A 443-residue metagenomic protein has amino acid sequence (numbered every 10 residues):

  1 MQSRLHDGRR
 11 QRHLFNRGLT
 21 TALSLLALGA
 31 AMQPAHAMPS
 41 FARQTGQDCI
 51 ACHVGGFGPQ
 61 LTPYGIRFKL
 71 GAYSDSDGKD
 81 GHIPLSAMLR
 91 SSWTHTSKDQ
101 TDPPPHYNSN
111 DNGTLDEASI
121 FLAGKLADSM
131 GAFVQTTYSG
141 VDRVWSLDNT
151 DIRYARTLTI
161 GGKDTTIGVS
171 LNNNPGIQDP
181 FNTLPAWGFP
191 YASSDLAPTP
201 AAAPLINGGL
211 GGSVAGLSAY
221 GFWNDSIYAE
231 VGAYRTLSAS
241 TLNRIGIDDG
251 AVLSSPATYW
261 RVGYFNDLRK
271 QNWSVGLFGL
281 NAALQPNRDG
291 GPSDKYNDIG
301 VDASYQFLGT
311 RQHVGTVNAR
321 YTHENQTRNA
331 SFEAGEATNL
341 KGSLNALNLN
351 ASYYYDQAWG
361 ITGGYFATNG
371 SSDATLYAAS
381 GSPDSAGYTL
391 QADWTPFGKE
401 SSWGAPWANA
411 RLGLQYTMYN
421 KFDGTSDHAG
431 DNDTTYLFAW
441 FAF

Functional and structural regions predicted by a protein language model:
M1-F15: N-terminal secretory signal peptides that target proteins for export/translocation
A31-A37: Sec/Tat signal peptide C-region and signal peptidase I cleavage site
Q47-G56: The canonical Cys-X-X-Cys-His
D48, L390-P396, D431-F443: Outer-membrane beta-barrel "beta-signal"
Q60-T62, L85-T96, Y107-A239, S254-K270 (+8 more regions): Outer membrane beta-barrel
K98-Q100, R143-W145, Q178-F181, S238-N243 (+5 more regions): Outer-membrane beta-barrel proteins
N108-N112, G140-L147, N207-G211, D248-S254 (+4 more regions): Replace "Gram-negative outer membrane beta-barrel proteins" with "bacterial and organellar outer membrane beta-barrel
N272-G398: Detector for outer-membrane/organellar transmembrane beta-barrel domains, recognizing the amphipathic beta-strand
